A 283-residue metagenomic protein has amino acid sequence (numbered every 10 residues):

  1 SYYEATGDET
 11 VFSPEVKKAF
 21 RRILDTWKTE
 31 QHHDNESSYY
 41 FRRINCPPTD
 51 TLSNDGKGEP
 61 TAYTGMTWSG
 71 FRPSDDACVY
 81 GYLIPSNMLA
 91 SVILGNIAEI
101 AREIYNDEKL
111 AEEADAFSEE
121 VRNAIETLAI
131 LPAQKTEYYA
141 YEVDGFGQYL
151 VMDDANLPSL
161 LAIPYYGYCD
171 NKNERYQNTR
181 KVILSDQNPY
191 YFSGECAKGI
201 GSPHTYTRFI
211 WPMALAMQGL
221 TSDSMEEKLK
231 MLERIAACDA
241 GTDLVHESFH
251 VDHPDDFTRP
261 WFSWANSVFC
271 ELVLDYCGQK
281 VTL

Functional and structural regions predicted by a protein language model:
S1, F12, S86-L89, L110 (+4 more regions): Structural signature of alpha-solenoid helical repeat junctions
S1-E4, Y82, I163, A216: Substrate-binding groove/exosite segments of carbohydrate-active enzymes
S1-T51, F262-C277: Aromatic-rich carbohydrate-recognition surfaces in CAZymes
Y3-R21, A101-A116, G167-K181, L220-E233 (+1 more regions): Structural helix-adjacent loops and short alpha-helical linkers that scaffold large soluble proteins
R21, E120, D255: Short, structured segments at the rim of ligand-binding sites
L24-S91, E103-I104, E112-W211: Extended ligand-binding clefts on enzyme/binding-domain cores
I93-E99: Membrane-embedded hairpin module used as a gating/binding unit in multi-pass transport and secretion proteins
L150-D170, T207-L283: C-terminal capping/lid segments that line or modulate ligand- or cofactor-binding pockets
